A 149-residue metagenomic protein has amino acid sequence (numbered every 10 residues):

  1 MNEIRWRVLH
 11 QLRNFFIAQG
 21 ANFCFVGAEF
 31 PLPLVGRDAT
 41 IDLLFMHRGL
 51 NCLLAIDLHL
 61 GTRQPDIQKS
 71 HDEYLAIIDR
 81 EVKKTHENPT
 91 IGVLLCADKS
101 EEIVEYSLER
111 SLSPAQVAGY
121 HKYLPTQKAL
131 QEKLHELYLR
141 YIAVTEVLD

Functional and structural regions predicted by a protein language model:
M1-D149: Charged, terminal alpha-helix-loop-beta segments that serve as non-catalytic nucleic-acid engagement and/or assembly
